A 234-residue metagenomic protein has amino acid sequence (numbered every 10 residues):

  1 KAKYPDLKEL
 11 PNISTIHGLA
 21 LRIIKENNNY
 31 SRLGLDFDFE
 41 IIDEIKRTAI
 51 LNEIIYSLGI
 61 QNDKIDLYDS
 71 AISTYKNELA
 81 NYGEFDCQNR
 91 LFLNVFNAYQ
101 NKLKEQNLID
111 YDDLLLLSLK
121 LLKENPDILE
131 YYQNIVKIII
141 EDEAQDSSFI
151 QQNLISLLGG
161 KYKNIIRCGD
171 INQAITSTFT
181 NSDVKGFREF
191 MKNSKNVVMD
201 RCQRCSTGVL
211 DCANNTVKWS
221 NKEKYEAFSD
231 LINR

Functional and structural regions predicted by a protein language model:
K1-L122, P126, N134, K163 (+1 more regions): A basic/glycine-biased coupling hinge at the interface between accessory DNA-binding modules
S14, E141, G169-D170: Active-site flanking residues adjacent to catalytic metal/cofactor-binding acidic residues
Y99, K137, S194-K195: Short amphipathic alpha-helical segments
E124, I128-I135, K224-I232: Short helix/loop segment immediately N-terminal to the Walker
Y132-F149, I166: SF2 helicase catalytic motif II
F149-R234: Conserved RecA-like helicase ATPase core segment that couples NTP binding/hydrolysis to strand translocation
